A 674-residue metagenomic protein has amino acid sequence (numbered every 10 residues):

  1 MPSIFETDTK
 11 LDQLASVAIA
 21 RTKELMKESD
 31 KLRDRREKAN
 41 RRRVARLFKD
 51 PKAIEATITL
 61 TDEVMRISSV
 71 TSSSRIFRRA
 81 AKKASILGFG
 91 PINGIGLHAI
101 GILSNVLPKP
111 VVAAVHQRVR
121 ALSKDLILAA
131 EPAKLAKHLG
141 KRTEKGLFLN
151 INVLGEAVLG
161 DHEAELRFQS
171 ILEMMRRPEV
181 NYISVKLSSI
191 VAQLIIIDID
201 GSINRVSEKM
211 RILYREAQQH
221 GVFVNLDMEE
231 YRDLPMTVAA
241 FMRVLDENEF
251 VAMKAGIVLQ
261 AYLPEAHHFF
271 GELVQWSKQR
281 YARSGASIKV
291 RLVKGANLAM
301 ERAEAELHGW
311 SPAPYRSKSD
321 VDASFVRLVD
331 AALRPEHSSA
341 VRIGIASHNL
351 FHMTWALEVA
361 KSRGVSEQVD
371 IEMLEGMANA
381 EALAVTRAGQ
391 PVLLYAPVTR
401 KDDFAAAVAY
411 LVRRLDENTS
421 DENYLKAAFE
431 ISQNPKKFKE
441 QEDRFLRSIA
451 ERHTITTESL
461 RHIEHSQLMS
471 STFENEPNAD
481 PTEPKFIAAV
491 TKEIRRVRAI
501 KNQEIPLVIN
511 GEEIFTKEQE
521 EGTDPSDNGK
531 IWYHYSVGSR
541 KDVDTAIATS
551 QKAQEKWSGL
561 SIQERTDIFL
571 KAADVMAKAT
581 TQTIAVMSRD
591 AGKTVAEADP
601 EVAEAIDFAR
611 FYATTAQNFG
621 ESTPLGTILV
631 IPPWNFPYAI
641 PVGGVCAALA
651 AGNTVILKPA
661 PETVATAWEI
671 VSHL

Functional and structural regions predicted by a protein language model:
M1-N475: Positively charged, amphipathic and often flexible ligand-engagement surfaces
A129-A133, T143-L149, L159, Q219-V224 (+11 more regions): Catalytic cores of nucleotide-enabled group-transfer and carboxylate-activating enzymes in metabolic and assembly-line
I151, G529, R565, M587 (+4 more regions): Conserved hydrophobic/aromatic pocket- or pore-lining residues that grip, position, or stack substrates in active sites
D200-N204, E301, F515-D527, S536 (+2 more regions): Active-site-adjacent "gating/activation" loops or surface patches in catalytic cores
D227, A346, S536, I631 (+1 more regions): Active-site-adjacent beta-strand anchor residues
I343, T354-A356, Y424, I531-H534 (+8 more regions): Extended hydrophobic-aromatic, low-complexity segments
K426, E430-R589, F611, N618: Short, structured beta/alpha segment
S588, T614-L674: Rossmann-like NAD(P) dinucleotide-binding subdomain of oxidoreductase/dehydrogenase enzymes
